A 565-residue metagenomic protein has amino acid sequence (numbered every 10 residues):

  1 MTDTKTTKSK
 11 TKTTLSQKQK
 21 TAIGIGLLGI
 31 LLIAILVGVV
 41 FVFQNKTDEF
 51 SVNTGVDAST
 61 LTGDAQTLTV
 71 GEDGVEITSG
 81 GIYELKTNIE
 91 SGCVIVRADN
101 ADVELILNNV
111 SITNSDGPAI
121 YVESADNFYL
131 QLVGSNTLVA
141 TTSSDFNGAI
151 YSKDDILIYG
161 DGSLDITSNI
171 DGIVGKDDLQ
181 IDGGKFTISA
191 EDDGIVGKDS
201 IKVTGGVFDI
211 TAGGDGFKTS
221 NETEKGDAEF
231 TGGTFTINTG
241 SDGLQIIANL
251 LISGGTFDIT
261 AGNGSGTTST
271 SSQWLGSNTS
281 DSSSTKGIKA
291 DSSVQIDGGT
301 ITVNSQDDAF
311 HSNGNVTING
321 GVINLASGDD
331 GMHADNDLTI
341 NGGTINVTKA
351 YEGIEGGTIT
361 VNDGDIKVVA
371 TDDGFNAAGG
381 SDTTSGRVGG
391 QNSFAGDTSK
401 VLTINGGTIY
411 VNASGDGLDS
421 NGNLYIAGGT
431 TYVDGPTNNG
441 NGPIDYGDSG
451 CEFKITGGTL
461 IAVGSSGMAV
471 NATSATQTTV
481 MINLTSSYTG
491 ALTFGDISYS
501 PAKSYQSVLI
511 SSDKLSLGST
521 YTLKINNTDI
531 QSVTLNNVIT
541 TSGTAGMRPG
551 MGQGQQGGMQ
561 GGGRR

Functional and structural regions predicted by a protein language model:
T2-R565: A composition-driven surface/loop motif
